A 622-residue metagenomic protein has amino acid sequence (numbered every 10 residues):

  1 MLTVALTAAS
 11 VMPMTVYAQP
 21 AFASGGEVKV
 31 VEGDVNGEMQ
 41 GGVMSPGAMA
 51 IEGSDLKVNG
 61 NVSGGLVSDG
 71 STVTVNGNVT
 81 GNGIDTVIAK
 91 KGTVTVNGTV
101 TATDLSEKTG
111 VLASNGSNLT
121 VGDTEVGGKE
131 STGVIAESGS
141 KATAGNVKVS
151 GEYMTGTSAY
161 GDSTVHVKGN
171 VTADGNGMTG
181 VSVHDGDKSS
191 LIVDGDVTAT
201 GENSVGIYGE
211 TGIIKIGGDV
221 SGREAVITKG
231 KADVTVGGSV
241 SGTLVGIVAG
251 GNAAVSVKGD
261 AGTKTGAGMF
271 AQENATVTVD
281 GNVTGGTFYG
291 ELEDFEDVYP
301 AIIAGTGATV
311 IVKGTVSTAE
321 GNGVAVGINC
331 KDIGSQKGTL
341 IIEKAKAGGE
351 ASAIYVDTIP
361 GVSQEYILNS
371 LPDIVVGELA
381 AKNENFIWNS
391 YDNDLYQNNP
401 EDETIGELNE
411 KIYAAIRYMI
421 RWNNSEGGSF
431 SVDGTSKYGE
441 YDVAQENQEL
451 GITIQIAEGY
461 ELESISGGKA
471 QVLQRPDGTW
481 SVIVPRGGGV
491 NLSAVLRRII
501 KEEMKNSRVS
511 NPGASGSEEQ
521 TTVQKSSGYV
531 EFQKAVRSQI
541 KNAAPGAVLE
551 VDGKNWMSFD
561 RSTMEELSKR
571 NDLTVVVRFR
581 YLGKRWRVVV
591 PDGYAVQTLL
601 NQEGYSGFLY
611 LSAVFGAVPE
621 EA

Functional and structural regions predicted by a protein language model:
M1-A5: Bacterial Sec-dependent N-terminal signal peptides
S10-G25: Sec-dependent signal peptide cleavage junction
Q19-A23, G314-V316, N322, C330 (+6 more regions): Extracellular/surface-exposed low-complexity segments
F22-G37, P46-N61, L66-G83, V87-S131 (+6 more regions): Surface-exposed loop/turn motifs in large extracellular/passenger domains
K29-V31, I51, G60, G451-I454 (+2 more regions): Glycine-rich repeat segments that build the extracellular carbohydrate-interaction surface of secreted and virion
I367, P372-I374, S431-E461, R486-G488: Extracellular modular ligand-binding repeats in secreted and cell-surface proteins
P372-Y391, L395, Q448-W480: Surface-exposed interfaces of beta-sheet-rich extracellular modules
W422-N424, S429-S436, E461-K469: Change to "...patches in solvent-exposed regions of secreted, membrane-anchored, or virion-exposed structural
